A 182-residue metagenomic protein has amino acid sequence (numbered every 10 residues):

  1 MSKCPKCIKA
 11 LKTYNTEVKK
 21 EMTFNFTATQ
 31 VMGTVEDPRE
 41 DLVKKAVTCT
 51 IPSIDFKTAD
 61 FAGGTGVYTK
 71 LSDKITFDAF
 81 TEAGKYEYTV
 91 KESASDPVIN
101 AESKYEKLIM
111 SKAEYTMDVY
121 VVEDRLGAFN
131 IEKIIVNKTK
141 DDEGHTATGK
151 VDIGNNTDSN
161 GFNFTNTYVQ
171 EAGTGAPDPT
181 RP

Functional and structural regions predicted by a protein language model:
M1-P182: Solvent-exposed loop/turn and edge beta-strand elements of beta-rich ligand-binding domains
